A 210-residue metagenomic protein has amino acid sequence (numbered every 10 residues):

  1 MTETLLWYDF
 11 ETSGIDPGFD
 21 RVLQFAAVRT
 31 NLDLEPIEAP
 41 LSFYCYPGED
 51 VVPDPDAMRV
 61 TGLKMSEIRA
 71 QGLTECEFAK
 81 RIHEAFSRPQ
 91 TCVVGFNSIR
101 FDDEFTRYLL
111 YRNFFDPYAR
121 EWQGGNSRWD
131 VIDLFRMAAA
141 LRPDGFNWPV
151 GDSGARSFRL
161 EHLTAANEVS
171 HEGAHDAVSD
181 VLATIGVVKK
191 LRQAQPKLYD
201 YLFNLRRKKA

Functional and structural regions predicted by a protein language model:
M1-L5, K209: N-terminal accessory regions of nucleic-acid-interacting proteins
E3, D20-F25, R29-L63, E84-L198 (+1 more regions): Metal-dependent phosphoesterase core characteristic of DEDDh/y 3'-5' exonuclease domains
E11-G18: Short acidic, Gly/Ser-rich segments with clustered Asp/Glu that frequently serve as metal-coordination loops in enzyme
T61-F78: Metal-dependent phosphoesterase signature
